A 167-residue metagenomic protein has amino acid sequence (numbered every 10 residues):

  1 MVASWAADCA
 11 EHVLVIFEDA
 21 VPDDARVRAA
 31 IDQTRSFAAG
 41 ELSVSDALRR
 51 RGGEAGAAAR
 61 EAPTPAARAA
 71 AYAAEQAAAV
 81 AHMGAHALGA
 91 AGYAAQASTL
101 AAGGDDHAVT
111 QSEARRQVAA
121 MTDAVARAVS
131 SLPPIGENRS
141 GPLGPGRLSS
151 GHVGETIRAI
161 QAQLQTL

Functional and structural regions predicted by a protein language model:
M1-A114: Structured binding/interaction patches within domain cores
R26-A29, S36-F37, S98-L167: C-terminal auxiliary extensions adjacent to catalytic cores
